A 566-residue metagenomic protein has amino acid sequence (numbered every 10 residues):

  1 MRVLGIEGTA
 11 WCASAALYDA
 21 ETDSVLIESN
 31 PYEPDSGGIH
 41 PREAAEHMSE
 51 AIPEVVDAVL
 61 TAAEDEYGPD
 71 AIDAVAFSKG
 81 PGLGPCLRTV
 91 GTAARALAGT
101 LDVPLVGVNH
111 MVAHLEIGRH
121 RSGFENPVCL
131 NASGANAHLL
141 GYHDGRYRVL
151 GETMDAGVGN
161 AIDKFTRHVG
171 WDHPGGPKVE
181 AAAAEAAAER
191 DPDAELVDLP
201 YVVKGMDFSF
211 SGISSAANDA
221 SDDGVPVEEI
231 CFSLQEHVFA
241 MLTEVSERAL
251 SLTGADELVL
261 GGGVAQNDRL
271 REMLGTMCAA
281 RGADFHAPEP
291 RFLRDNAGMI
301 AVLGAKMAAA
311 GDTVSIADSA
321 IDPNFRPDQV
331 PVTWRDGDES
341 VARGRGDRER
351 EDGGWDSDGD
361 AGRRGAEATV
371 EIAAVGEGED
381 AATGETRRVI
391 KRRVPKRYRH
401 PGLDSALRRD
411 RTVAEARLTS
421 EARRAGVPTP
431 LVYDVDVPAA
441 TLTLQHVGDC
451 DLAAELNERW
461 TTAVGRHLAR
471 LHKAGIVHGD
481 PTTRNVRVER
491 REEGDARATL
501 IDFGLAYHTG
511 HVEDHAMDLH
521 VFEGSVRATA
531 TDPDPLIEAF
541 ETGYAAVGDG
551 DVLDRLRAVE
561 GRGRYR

Functional and structural regions predicted by a protein language model:
R2-D73, F77-P81, H110: N-terminal beta-alpha supersecondary unit
G5-T9, L130-A132, L139-V225, G311-P323 (+1 more regions): A short helix-loop
E66-P69, A184-L258, D268-A279, A283-A287 (+2 more regions): A contiguous, well-structured pocket-lining segment that forms one wall/lid of small-molecule binding clefts in soluble
V103-V128: Conserved phosphate-binding catalytic cores of ATP/NTP-utilizing and phosphoryl-transfer enzymes
D358-A361, A366-V413: ATP-binding glycine-rich loop module of kinase domains
R408-T412, V427-V464: Conserved structural core of kinase catalytic domains
E421, A425, D451-R484, E489 (+2 more regions): Conserved kinase catalytic-core helix
D495, T499, F503-R566: C-lobe/activation-segment region of protein kinase-like
